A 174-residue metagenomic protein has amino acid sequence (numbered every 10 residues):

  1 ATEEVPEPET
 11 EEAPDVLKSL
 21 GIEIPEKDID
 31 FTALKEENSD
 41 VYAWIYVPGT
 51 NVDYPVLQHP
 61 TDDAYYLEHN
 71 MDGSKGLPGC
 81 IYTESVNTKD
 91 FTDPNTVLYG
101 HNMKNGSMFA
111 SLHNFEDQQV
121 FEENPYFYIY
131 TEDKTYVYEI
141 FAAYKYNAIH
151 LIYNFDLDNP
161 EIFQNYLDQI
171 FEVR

Functional and structural regions predicted by a protein language model:
A1-R174: Solvent-exposed, non-transmembrane regions of membrane-associated and secreted proteins
